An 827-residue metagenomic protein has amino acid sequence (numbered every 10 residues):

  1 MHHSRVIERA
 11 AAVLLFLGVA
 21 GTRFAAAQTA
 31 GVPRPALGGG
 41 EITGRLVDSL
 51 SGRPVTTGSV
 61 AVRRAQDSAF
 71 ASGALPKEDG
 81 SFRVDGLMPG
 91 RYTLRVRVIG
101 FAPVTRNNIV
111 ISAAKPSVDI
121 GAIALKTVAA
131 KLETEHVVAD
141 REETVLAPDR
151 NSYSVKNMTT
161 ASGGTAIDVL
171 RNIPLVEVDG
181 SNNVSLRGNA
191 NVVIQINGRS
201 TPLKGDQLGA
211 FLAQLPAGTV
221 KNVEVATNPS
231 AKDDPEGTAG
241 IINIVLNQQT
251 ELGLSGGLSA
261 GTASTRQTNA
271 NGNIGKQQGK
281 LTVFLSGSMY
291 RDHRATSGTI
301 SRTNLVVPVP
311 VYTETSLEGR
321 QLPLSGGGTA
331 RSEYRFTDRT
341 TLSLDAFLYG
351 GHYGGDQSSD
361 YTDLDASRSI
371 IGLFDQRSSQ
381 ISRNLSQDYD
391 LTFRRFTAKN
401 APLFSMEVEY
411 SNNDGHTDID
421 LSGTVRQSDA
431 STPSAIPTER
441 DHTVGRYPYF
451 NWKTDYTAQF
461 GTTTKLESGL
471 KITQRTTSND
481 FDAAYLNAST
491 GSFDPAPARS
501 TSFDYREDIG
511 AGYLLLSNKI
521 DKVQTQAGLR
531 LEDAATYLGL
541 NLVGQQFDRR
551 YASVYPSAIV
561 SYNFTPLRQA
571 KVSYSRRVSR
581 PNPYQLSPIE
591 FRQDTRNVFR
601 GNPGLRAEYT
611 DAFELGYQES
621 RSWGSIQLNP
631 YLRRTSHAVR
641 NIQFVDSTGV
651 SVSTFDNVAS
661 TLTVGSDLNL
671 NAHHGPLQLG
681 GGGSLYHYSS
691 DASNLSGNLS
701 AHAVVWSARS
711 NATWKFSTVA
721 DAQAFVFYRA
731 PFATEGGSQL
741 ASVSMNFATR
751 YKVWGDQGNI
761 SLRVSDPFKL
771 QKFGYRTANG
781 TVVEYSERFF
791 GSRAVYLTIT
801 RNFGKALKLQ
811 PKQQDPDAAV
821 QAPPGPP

Functional and structural regions predicted by a protein language model:
A30-P33, V47-R53, G58-R63, R97-I99 (+4 more regions): Short, acidic, small-residue-rich periplasmic hinge/interaction motif at the N-terminus of Gram-negative outer-membrane
A65-S81: Short, acidic Ser/Thr/Gly-rich low-complexity loop/linker segments typical of extracellular and cell-surface proteins
A122-I123, A166-D168, L208-A210, V225 (+1 more regions): N-terminal periplasmic accessory domains that precede and gate Gram-negative outer-membrane beta-barrel machines
R199-T227: Short acidic/polar hinge/loop motifs at secondary-structure boundaries that mediate gating or recognition
T262, R266-S297, V309-Q357, I381-Y389 (+1 more regions): Transmembrane beta-barrel wall of Gram-negative outer-membrane proteins
S316, R440-D441, Y449-K453, D494-T501 (+6 more regions): Outer membrane beta-barrel strand-and-loop segments of large Gram-negative receptors, especially TonB-dependent
G327-T329, E333-G351, Q376-G539, L628-P630 (+1 more regions): Face-selective signature of the C-terminal outer-membrane beta-barrel domain
A535-Y537, P566-D611, L632-V652, S765-G780: Surface-exposed extracellular loop regions of Gram-negative outer-membrane beta-barrel proteins, predominantly
